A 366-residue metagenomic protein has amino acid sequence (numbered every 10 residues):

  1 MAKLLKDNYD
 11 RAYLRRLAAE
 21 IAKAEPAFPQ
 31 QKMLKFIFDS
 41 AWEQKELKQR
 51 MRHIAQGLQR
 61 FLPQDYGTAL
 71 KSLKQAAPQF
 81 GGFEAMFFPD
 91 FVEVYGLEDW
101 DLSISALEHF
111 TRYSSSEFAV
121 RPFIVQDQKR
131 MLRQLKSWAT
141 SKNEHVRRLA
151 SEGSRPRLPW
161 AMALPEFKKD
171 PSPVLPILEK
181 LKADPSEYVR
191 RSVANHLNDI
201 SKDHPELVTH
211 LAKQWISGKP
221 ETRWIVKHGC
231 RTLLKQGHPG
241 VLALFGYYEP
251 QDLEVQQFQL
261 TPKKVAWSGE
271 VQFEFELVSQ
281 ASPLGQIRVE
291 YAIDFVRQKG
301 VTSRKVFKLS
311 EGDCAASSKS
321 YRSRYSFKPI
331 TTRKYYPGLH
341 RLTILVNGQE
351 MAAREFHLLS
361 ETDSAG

Functional and structural regions predicted by a protein language model:
M1-V241, L253, A266-G269, E274: Surface-facing alpha-helical segments and adjacent helix-coil boundary elements at the starts of domains
L253-Q256, R297-E311: Short beta-strand and strand-turn-strand segments in soluble, beta-rich domains
Q259-A266: Short beta-strand segments of immunoglobulin-like
E270-V278, S282-Q298: Beta-strand-rich binding/interaction modules
F273, R304-I330, L358: A beta-strand/beta-hairpin structural motif
E311, Q349-G366: Short beta-strand elements
P329-L339: Short glycine/proline/serine/threonine-rich loop/turn segments at secondary-structure transition edges
P329-T331, L345-R354: Short acidic/polar inter-strand loop motif in beta-rich domains
